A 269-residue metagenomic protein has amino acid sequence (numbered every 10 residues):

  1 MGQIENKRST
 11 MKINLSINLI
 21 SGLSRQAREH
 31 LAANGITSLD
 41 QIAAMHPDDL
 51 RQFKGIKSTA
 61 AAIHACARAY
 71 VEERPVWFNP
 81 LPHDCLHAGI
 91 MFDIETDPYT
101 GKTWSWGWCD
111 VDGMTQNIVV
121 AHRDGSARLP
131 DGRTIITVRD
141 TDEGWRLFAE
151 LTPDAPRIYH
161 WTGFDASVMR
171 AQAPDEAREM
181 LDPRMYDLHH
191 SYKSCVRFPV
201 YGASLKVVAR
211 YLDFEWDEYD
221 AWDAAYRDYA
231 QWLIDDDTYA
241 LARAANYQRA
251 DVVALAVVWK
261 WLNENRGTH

Functional and structural regions predicted by a protein language model:
M1-A121, S126-P130, T134-I136, D140 (+1 more regions): C-terminal extensions
M1-N14, N34, V208-H269: Acidic, Mg2+-coordinating catalytic module of metal-dependent nucleases/exonucleases that use a two-metal-ion mechanism
T10, S21, D187-L188, I234: Generic signal for short, ordered secondary-structure residues within or immediately flanking folded domains
K12-N18, G22, Q26, T37 (+10 more regions): Generic recognition of stable, solvent-exposed alpha-helical segments in well-folded globular domains
F53-S58, A173, W259, N263-G267: Short arginine-rich
S105, P199, L262-N263: Hydrophobic alpha-helical membrane context
D110, N117-R227: Conserved DEDDh/DEDDy metal-dependent 3′-5′ exonuclease domain
